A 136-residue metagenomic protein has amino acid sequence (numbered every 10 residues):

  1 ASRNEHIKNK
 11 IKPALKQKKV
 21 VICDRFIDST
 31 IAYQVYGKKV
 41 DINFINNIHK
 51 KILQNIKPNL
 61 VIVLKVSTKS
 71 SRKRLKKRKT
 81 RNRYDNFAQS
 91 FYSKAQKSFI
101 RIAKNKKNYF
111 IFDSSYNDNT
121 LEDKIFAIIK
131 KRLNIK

Functional and structural regions predicted by a protein language model:
A1, L64-K65, S115: Active-site-adjacent beta-strand anchor residues
A1-L53: ATP-dependent small-molecule kinase phosphotransfer cores that center on conserved nucleotide phosphate-binding segments
K16-Q17, I56-K57, N105: Short loop/turn elements that form and flank the Walker-type P-loop nucleotide-binding site in RecA-like NTPase cores
C23-R25, Q54-L75: Conserved phosphate-donor/acceptor-positioning beta-strand/loop module used by diverse small-molecule
I27-S29, Y33, S67-K69, N117: Short glycine-rich anion-binding loops that position phosphate/pyrophosphate groups of nucleotides and phosphorylated
F44-N47, L60, F91: Residue-level recognition of specific faces of alpha-helices
K51-N55, R101-I102: Arginine/glycine-rich "motif VI" loop of SF2 helicases in the C-terminal RecA-like domain
K69-K136: NTP-dependent small-molecule kinase module
